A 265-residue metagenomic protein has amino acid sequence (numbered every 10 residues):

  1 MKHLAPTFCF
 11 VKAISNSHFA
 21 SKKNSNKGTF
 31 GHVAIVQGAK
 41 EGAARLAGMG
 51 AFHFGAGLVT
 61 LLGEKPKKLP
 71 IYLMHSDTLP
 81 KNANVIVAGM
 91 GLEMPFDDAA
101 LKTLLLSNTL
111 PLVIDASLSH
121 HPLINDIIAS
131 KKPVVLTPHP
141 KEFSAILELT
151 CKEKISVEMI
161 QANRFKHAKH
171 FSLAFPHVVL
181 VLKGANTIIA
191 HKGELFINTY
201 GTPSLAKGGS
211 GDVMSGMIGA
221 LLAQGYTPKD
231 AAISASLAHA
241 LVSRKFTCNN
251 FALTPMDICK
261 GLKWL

Functional and structural regions predicted by a protein language model:
M1-P111, H120-V135, P140, A145-L265: Small-residue (G/A/S/T)-rich helix-start motifs and N-terminal tracts that mark the onset
